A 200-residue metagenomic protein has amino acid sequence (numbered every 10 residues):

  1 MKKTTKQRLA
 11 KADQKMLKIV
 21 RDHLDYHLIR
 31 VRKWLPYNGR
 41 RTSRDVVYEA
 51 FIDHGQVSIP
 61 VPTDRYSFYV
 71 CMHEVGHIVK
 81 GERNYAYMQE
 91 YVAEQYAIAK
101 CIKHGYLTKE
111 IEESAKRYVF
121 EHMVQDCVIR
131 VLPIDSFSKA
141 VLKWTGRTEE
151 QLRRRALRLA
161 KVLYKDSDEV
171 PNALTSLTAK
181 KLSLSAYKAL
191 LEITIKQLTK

Functional and structural regions predicted by a protein language model:
M1-Y37, K196: A metal-dependent hydrolase signature that marks the N-terminal structural subdomain at the beginning of catalytic folds
Y26-R65, I78-G81: Active-site scaffold of zinc-dependent metalloenzymes
D45-V47, E94, C127: Charged, often glycine-rich, active-site loop that binds/positions anionic groups
P60, V75-V92: Catalytic Zn2+-binding segment of zinc metalloproteases
P62-T63, K103-K200: Long, well-structured alpha-helical subdomains associated with metal-dependent extracellular/ecto-lumenal hydrolases
Y66-E74: Short alpha-helical catalytic segment bearing the HExxH-like zincin motif of zinc-dependent metalloproteases
I78, E82, A99-H104, Q197: Active-site catalytic microenvironments for nucleophilic, acid-base chemistry
M88-K103: An active-site-proximal "capping" alpha-helix that borders the catalytic cofactor pocket
